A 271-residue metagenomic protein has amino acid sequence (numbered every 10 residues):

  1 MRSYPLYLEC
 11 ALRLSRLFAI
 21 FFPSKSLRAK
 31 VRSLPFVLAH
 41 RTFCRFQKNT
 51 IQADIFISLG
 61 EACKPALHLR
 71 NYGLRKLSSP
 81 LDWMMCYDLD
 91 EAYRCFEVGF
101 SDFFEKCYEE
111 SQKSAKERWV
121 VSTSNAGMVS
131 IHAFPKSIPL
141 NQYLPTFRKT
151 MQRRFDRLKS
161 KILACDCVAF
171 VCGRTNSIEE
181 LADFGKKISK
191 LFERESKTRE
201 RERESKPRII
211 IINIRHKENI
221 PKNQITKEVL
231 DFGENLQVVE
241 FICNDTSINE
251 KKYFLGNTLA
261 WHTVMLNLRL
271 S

Functional and structural regions predicted by a protein language model:
M1-Q52: Membrane-proximal basic amphipathic "stem/tether" segments
F56-W119: Adenosine ribonucleotide-centric catalytic and binding domains
K64-P65, L140-F147, R174-E180, K217-N219 (+1 more regions): Short acidic, S/G/P-rich loop/turn micro-motifs used as interaction or catalytic elements
A115, S122-K149, V168-T175: Acidic/glycine-enriched edge-of-secondary-structure segments
A115-V120, T150-K161: Short, charged beta->alpha transition segments
L144-D156, I178-F192, L255-A260: Well-ordered, non-membrane alpha-helical segments in soluble/globular domains
L158-K197, E204-L230, V239: Extended, basic/helix-rich recognition subdomains
I214-R269: C-terminal regions of proteins
